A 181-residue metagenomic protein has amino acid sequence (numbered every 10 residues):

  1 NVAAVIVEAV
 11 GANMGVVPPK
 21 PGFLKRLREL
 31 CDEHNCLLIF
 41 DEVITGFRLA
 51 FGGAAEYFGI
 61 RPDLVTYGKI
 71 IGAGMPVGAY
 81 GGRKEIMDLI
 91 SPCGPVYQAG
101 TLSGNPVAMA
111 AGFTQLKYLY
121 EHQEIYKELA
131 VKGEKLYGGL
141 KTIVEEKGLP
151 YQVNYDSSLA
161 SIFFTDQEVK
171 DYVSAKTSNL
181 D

Functional and structural regions predicted by a protein language model:
N1-D181: Conserved N-terminal phosphate-binding loop of PLP-dependent enzymes in the Aspartate aminotransferase
